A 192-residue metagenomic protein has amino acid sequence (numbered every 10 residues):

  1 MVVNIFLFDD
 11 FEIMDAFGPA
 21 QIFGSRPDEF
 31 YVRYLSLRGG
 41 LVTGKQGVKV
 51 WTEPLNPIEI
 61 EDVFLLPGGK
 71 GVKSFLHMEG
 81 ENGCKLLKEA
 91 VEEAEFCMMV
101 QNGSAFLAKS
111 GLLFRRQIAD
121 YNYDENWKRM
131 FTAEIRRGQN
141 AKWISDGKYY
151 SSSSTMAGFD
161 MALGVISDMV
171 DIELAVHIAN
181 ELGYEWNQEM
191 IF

Functional and structural regions predicted by a protein language model:
M1-C97, A105-K109, F114-R115, E134-N140 (+1 more regions): Extended, subdomain-level signal for the structured scaffold at the beginning of enzyme domains
L7, D120, S153: Small/polar loops that bind or transfer phosphate-bearing groups
G40, G147-K148: Beta-strand-connecting loop/turn residues
L65, A119, I144: Conserved beta-strand segments that form the floor/walls of ligand-binding pockets within enzyme and binding domains
S110-M130: Short, glycine-/small-residue-rich phosphate/pyrophosphate-handling segment
Y123-W143: Catalytic cores of DNA base-excision repair glycosylases
K148-S154: A short glycine-threonine-serine/GTX helix/turn-capping micro-motif
